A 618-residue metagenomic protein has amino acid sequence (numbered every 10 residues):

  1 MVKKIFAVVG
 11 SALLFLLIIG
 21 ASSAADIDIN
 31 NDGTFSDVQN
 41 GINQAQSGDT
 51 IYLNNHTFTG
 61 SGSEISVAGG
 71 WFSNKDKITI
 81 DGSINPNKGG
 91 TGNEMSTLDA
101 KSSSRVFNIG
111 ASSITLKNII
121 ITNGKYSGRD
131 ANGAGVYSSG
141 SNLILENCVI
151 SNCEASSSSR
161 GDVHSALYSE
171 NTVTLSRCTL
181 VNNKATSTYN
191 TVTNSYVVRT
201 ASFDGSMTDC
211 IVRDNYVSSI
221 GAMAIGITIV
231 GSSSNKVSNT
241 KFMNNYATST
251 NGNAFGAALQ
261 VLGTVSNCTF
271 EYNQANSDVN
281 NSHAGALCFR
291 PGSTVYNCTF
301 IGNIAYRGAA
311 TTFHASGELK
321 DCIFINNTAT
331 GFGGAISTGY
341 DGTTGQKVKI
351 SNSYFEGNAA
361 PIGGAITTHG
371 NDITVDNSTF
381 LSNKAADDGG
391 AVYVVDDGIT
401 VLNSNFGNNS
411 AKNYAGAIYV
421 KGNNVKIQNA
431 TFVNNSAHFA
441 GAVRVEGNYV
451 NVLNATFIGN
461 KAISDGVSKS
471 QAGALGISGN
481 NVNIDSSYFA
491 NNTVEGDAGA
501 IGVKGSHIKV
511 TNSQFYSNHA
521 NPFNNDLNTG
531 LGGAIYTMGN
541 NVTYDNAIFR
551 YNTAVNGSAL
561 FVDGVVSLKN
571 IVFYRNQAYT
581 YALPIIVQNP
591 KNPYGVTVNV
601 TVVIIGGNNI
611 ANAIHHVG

Functional and structural regions predicted by a protein language model:
M1-V2: N-terminal secretory signal peptides that target proteins for export/translocation
I5-S23: Sec-dependent N-terminal signal peptides of Gram-positive bacterial secreted proteins and lipoproteins
L17-N40, T57: Right-handed parallel beta-helix/beta-solenoid
D32-F35, D49-I78: N-terminal extracellular ligand-recognition/capping segment immediately after the signal peptide
G41-T50: Beta-strand repeat architectures
N54, S113-K125, N142-E154, T172-T186 (+16 more regions): Right-handed parallel beta-helix
G62-G69, A100-N108, S127-Y137, E154-Y168 (+19 more regions): Extracellular beta-strand/beta-solenoid scaffold signature
K75-R129, K461: Right-handed parallel beta-helix/beta-spiral solenoid domain characteristic of secreted/periplasmic
